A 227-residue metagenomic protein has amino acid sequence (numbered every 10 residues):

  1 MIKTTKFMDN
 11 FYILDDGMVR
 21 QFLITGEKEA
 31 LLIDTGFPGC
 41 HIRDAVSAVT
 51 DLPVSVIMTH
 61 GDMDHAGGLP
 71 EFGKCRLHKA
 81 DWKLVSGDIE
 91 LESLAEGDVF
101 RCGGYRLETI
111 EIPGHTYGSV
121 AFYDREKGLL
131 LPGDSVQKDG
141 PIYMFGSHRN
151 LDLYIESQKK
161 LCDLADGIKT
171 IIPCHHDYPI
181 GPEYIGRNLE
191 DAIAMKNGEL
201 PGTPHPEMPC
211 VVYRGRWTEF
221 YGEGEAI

Functional and structural regions predicted by a protein language model:
M1-A48, A121-G133: Conserved beta-strand hairpin/beta-sheet module of binuclear metal-dependent hydrolase folds, prominently
K28, D51-P53, I168: A general structural motif
D34-F37, H60-G61, Y105, H115-T116 (+4 more regions): Active-site metal-binding loops of divalent metal-dependent hydrolases
F37-E108, K138, D191-G198: Active-site HxH/HxHxD metal-binding segment of metal-dependent hydrolases
I42-A45, Y154-S157, L161: A general structural detector for well-ordered alpha-helical segments in enzyme core domains, enriched
I112: Conserved SAM-binding loop
Y143-Q158: A short alpha/beta connector and helix-capping loop motif
K159-I227: Accessory terminal helices/loops
